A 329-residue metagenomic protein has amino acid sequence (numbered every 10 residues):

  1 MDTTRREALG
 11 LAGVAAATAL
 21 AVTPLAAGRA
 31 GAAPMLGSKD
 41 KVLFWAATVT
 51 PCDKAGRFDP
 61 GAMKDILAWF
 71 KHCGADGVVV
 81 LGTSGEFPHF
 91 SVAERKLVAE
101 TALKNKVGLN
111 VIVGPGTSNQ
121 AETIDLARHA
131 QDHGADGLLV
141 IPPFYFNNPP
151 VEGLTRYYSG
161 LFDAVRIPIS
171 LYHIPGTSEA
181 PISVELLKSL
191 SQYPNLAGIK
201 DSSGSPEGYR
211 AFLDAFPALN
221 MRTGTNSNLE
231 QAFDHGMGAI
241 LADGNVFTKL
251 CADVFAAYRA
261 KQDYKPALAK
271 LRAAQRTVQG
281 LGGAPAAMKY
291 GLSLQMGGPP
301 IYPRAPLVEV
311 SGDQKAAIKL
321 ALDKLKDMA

Functional and structural regions predicted by a protein language model:
M1-A16: N-terminal secretory signal peptides and thylakoid transit peptides that target proteins across membranes
A27-A32: Boundary at the C-terminal end of the N-terminal hydrophobic targeting segment
L36-S38, W45, P51-C52, R57-E179: Active-site beta->alpha loop and helix N-cap motifs at the rims of alpha/beta catalytic domains
K41, G108, R166-P168, L196 (+2 more regions): A generic structural signal for alpha->beta connector loops
L97, T101-N105, H129, H133 (+9 more regions): Alpha-helical structural signal in soluble globular domains
P175-R272: Catalytic alpha/beta core domains of metabolic enzymes, predominantly
F233-A329: Structured C-terminal cap/extension of enzyme domains
